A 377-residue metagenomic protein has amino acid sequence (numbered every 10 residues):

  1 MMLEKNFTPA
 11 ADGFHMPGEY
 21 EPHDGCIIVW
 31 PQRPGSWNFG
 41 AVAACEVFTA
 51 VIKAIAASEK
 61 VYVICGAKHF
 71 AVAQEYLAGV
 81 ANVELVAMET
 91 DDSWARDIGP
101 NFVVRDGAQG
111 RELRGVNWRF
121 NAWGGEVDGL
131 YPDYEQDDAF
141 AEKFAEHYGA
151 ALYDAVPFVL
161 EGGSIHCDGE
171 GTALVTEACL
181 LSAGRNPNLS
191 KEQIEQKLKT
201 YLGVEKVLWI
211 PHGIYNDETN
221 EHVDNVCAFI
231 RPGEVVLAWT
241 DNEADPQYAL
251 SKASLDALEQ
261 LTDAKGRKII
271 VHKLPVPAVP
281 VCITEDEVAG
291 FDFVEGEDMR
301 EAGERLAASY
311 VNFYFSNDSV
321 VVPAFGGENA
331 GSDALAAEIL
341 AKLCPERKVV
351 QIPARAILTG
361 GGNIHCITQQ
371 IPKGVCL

Functional and structural regions predicted by a protein language model:
M1-L377: Histidine/cysteine-enriched polar flanking segments
